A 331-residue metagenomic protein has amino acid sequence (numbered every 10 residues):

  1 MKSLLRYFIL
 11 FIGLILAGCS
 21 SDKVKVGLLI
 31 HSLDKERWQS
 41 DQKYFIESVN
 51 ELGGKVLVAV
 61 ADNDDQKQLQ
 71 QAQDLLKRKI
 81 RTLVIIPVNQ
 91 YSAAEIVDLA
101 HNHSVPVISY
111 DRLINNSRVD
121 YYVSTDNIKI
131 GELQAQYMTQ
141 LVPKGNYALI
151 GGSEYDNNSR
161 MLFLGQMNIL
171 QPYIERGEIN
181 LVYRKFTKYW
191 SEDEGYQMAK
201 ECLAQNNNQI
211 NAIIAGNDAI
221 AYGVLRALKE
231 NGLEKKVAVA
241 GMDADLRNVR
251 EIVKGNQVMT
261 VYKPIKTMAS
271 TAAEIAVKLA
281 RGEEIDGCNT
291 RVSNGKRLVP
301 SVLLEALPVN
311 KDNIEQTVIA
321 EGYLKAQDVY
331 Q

Functional and structural regions predicted by a protein language model:
K2-L10: Sec-dependent signal peptide recognition, specifically the positively charged N-region followed immediately by
L16-G18: C-terminal motif of bacterial Sec signal peptides marking the signal peptidase cleavage site
S20-D22: Bacterial signal peptide processing site
G27-L29, K79-P87, P106-Y110, A148-G151 (+3 more regions): Periplasmic-binding protein-like
L29-Q42, V58-K67, V88-N89, R112 (+6 more regions): Hinge/beta->alpha junction and helix N-cap segments in small-molecule ligand-binding domains
P87-H101, Q166, K188-E251: Hydrophobic alpha-helical
Y91-K129, Q136-Q140, N146-G152, D245-V253 (+1 more regions): Flexible loop/hinge segments that line or gate small-molecule binding clefts
E154-N158, L170-Q171, T271, I275-Q331: Hinge/cleft segment of the Venus flytrap/periplasmic-binding protein
